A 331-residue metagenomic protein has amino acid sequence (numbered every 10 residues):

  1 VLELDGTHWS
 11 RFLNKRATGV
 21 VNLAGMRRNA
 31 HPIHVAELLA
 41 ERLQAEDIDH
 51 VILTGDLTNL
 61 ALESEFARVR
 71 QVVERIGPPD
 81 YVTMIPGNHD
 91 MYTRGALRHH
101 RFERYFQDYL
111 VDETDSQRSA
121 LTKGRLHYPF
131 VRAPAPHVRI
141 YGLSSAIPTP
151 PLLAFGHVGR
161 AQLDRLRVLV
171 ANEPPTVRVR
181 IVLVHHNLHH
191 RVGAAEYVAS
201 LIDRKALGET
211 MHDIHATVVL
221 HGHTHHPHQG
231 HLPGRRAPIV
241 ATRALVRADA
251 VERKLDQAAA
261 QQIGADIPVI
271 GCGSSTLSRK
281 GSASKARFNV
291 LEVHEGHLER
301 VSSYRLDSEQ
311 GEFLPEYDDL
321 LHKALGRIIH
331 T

Functional and structural regions predicted by a protein language model:
V1-A67, E74: N-terminal active-site segment of His-dependent metallophosphoesterases
V1-P32, V158-L201, V301, D319-H330: Mobile, glycine- and charge-enriched loop segments and immediately flanking short secondary-structure elements within
L2, G6-T7, P129-G142, A171 (+2 more regions): Beta-strand-turn-beta hairpins that frame and shape the catalytic cleft of phosphate-ester-processing enzymes
L2-D5, N59-L62, N88-A96, P148-L153 (+3 more regions): Active-site environment of divalent metal-dependent phosphoester hydrolases
Q44-D47, R139, L153-T242, R253-Q257 (+1 more regions): His/acidic metal-ligating clusters that form di-metal
V51, D56, V69, G87 (+5 more regions): Divalent metal-coordination and catalytic microenvironments
E63, A67-R165, A206, T210 (+1 more regions): Extended active-site neighborhood of metal-dependent phosphoesterases/phosphodiesterases
L232-T331: Binuclear metal-dependent phosphoesterase catalytic core
